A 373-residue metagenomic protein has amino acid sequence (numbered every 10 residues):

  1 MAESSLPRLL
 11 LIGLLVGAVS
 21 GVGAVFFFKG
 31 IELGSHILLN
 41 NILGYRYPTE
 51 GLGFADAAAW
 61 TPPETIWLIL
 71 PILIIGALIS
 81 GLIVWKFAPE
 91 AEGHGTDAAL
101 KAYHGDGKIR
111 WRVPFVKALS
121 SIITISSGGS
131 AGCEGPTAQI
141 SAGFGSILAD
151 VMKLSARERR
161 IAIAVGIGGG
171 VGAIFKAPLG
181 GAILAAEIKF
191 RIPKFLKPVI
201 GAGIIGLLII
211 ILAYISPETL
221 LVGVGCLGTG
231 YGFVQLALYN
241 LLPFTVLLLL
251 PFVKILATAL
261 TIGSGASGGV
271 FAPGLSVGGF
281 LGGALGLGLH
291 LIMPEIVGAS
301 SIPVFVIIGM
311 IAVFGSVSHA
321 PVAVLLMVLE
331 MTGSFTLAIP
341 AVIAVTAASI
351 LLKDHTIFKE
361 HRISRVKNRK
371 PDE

Functional and structural regions predicted by a protein language model:
M1-E373: Alpha-helical transmembrane segments and immediately membrane-proximal extracytoplasmic
